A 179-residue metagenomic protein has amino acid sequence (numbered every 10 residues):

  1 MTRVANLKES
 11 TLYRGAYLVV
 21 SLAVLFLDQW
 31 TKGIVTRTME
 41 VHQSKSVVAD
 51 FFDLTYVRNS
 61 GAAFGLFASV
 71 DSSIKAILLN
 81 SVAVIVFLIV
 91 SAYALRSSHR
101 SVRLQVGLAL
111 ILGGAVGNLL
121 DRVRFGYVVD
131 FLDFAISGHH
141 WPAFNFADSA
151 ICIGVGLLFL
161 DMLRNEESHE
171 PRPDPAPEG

Functional and structural regions predicted by a protein language model:
M1-G179: Alpha-helical transmembrane bundles and membrane-interface segments of multipass inner-membrane proteins
